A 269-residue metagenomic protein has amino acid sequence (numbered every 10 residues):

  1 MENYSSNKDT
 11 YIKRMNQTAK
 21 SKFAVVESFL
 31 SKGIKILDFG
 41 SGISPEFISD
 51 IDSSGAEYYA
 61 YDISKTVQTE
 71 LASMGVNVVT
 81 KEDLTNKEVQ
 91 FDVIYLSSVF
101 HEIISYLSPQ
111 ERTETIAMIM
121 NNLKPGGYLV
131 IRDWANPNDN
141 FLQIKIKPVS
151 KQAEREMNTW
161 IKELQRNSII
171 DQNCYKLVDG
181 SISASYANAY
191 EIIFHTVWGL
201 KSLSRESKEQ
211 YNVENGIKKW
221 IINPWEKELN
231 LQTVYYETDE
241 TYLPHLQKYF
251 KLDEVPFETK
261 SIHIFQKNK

Functional and structural regions predicted by a protein language model:
M1-A56, Y61-T85, Y128-K269: Class I (Rossmann-like) S-adenosyl-L-methionine-dependent methyltransferase catalytic domain, capturing the SAM-binding
F91-D92: Local beta-strand N-terminus motif with an aromatic residue
Y95: A conserved beta-strand element that flanks and buttresses the S-adenosyl-L-methionine
S98-I103, D133: Short catalytic micro-motifs in class I SAM-dependent methyltransferases
I103-M118: A short, conserved alpha-helix within the catalytic core of class I
L123-P125: Helix-to-beta-strand junctions that scaffold the AdoMet/dcAdoMet cofactor pocket in Class I SAM-dependent enzymes
